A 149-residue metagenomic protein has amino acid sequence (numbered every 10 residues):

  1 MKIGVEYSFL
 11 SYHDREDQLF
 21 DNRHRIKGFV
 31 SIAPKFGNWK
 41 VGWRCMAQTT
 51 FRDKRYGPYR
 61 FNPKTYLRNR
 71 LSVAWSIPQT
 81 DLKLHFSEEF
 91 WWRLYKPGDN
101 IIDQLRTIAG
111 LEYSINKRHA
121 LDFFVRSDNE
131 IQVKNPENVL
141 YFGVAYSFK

Functional and structural regions predicted by a protein language model:
M1-F36: Hydrophobic/aromatic-rich structural module bridging two neighboring secondary-structure elements via a short loop
M1-V5, G37-V41, Q79-L84, I115-F123: Repeated loop/turn-to-beta-strand initiation elements of outer-membrane beta-barrel proteins
V5, G28-P34, A47, N69-W75 (+2 more regions): Residues on the lipid-exposed face of transmembrane beta-strands in outer-membrane beta-barrel proteins
Y7-H13, P34-F36, A47-F51, I77 (+3 more regions): Transmembrane beta-strands of outer-membrane beta-barrel pores
R15-F20, Y56-N62, K96-D99, N129-V133: Outer-membrane beta-barrel domain signature
N22-I26, F61-L67, I101-L105, P136-L140: Residues that define the transmembrane beta-barrel architecture of outer-membrane proteins
K40-W92, Y146: Detector for outer-membrane/organellar transmembrane beta-barrel domains, recognizing the amphipathic beta-strand
F86, K96-K149: Predominantly the C-terminal beta-signal and adjacent terminal strand-loop region of outer-membrane beta-barrel
